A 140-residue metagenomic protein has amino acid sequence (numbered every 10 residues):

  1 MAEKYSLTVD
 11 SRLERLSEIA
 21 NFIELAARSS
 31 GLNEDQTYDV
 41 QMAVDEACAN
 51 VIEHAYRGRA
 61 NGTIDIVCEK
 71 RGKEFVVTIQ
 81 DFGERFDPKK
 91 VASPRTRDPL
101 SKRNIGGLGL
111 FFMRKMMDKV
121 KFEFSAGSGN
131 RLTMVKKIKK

Functional and structural regions predicted by a protein language model:
M1-S6, I52-K140: Conserved beta-strand-loop-beta-strand hairpin that lines the nucleotide-binding pocket of ATP/GTP-utilizing enzymes
E3-E34: Helix-loop-beta hinge of the Bergerat
S17, T37, Q41, R114: Conserved catalytic core of two-component sensor histidine kinases
A20-A26, T37-Y38, D81-G83, A92: Short hydrophobic/aromatic-rich motifs at helix boundaries and adjacent loops
I23-D45, K102-N104: Conserved short strand/loop->alpha-helix "switch" segment adjacent to the catalytic nucleotide/phosphoryl-transfer site
A47, V51: Hydrophobic residues in the alpha-helical elements that line and stabilize the ATP-binding pocket of the HATPase_c
